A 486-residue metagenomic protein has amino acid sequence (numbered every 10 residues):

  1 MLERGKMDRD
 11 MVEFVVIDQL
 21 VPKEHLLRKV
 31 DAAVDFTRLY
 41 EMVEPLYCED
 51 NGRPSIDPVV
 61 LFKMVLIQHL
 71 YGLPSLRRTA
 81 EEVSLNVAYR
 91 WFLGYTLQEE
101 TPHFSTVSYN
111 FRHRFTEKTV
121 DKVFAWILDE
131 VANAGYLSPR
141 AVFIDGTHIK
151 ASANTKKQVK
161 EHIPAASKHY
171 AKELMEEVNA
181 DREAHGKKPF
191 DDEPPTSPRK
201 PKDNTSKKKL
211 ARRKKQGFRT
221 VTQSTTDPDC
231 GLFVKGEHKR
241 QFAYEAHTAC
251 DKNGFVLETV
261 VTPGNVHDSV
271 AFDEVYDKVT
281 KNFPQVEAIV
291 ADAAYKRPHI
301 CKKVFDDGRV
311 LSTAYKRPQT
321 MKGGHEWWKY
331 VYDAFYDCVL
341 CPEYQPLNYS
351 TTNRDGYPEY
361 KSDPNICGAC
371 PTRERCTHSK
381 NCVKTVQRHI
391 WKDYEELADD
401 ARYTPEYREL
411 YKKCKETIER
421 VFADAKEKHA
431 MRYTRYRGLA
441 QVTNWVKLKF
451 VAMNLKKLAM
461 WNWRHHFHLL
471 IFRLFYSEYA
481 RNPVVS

Functional and structural regions predicted by a protein language model:
M1-R28: Hydrophobic alpha-helical membrane-insertion signals
E3-R4, V65, G72-L85, T96-S486: Anion-binding and metal-coordination hotspots
V16, D35-R38, E326, N348: Short, solvent-exposed coil/turn linker segments
D18-L20, R53, H238: Short secondary-structure boundary/capping segments within folded domains
K23-L66, Y71-G72: Basic, short loop/linker segments at the boundary and entry of helix-turn-helix/winged-helix-like folds
Y89-L93: Short amphipathic alpha-helical interface patches used for protein-protein assembly/oligomerization
